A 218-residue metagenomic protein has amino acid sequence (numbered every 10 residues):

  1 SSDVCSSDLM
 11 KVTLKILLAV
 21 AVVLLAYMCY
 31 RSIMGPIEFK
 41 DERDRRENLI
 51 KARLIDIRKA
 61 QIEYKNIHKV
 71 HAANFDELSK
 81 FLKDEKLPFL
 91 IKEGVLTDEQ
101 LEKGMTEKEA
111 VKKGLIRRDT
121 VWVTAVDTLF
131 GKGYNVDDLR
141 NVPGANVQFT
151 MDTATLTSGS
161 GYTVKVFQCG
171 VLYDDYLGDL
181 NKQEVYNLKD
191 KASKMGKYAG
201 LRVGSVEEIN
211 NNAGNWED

Functional and structural regions predicted by a protein language model:
S1-S6: Short, small-residue-biased leader/transition segments that mark boundaries at the very start of proteins
L9-V12: Juxtamembrane loop-transmembrane helix junctions in multi-pass integral membrane proteins, especially the extracellular
L14-S32: Hydrophobic membrane-insertion alpha-helices, especially the h-region of bacterial N-terminal signal peptides
M28-L49: Amphipathic alpha-helical segments typified by the pilin-like N-terminal helix that continues immediately C-terminal
E47-H68: N-terminal alpha-helical signal peptides/signal-anchor transmembrane segments
N66-D218: Low-complexity, acidic interaction segments enriched in glycine
